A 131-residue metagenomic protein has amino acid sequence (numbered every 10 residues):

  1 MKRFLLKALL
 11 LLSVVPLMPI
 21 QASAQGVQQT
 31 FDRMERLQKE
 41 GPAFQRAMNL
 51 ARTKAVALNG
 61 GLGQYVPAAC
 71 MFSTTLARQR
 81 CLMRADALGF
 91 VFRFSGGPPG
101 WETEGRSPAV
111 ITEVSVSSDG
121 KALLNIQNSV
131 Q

Functional and structural regions predicted by a protein language model:
M1-F4: Positively charged n-region of N-terminal signal peptides that target proteins for export
K7-L17: Bacterial N-terminal signal peptides
M18-A24: Sec/Tat signal peptide C-region and signal peptidase I cleavage site
Q25-D32: Cleaved targeting-peptide boundary
D32-T74: Short, non-transmembrane alpha-helical segments in secretory-pathway proteins
V66-V114: Exposed beta-strand-loop-beta-strand "reactive/processing" segments of non-cytosolic proteins
S107-Q131: A short, surface-exposed interaction/processing loop segment used at functional sites
